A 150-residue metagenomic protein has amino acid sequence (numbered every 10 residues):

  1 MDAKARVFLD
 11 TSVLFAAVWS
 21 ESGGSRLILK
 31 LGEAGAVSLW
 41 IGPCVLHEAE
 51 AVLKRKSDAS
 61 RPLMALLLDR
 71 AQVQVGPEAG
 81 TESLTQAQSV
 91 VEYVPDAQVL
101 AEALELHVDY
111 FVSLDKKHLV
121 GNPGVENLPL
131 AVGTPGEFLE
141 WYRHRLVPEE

Functional and structural regions predicted by a protein language model:
M1-A5, E149-E150: Intrinsically disordered, low-complexity and often Lys/Arg-enriched segments
V7-L9, W19-R55: PIN/NYN-family metal-dependent endoribonuclease catalytic core
S12-W19, S89-E92: Short, glycine-rich nucleotide/cofactor-binding loops
V13-L14, V45, V99, K117-L119 (+1 more regions): Alpha-helix capping/helix-boundary segments
A36, R70-Q72, P129: A generic structural signal for alpha->beta connector loops
P43, H47-T85, V99: Domain-scale selection of a single, long terminal region that carries the protein's primary operational module
V73-P123: Active-site neighborhoods of divalent-metal-dependent phosphate/nucleic-acid chemistry enzymes
Y93, Y110, K116-E150: Acidic, PIN/NYN-like endoribonuclease modules and their adjacent C-terminal/linker elements
